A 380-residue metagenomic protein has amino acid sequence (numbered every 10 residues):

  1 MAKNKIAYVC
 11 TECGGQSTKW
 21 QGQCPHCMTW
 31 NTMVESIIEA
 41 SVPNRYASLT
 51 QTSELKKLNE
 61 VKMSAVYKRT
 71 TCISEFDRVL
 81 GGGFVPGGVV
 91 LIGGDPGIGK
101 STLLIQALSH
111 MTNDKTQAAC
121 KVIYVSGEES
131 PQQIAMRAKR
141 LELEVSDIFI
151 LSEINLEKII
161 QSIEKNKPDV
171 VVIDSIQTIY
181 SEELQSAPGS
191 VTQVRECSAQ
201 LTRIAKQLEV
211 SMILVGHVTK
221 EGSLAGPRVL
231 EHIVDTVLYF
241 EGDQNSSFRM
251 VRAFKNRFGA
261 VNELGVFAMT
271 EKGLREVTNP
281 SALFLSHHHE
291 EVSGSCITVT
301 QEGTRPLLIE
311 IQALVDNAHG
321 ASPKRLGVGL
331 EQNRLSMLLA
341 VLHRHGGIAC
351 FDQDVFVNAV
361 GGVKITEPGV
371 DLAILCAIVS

Functional and structural regions predicted by a protein language model:
N4-I6, W20: Short metal-coordination and nucleic-acid-contact micro-motifs, chiefly zinc-binding Cys/His arrays
C10-C13, C24-C27: Short cysteine-rich clusters marking metal-coordination/redox-active sites
M28-I38: Short Cys/His-rich micro-motifs in 6-15 aa windows
T32, P96-I98, E128-Q132, R140-L143 (+10 more regions): Conserved nucleotide-binding/hydrolysis micro-motifs of P-loop NTPases
I38-K115, C120-R137, S146-E153, Q312 (+3 more regions): Extended interfacial segments that mediate partner engagement and assembly in macromolecular machines
G87, D95, Q106-A107, M111-Q200 (+2 more regions): Conserved inter-motif catalytic segment of the P-loop NTP-binding fold
T202-H289: Phosphate-binding/switch region of NTP-binding enzymes
E263-G265, E271-S380: Conserved P-loop NTPase/AAA+ ATPase motor core
